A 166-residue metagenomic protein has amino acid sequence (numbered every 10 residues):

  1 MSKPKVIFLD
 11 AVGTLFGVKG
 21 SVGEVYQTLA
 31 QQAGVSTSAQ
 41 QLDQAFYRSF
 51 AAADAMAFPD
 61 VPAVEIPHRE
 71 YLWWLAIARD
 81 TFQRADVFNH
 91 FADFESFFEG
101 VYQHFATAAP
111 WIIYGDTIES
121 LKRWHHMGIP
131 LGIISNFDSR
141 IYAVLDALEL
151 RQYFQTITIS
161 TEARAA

Functional and structural regions predicted by a protein language model:
S2-Y114, M127: N-terminal helical cap/lid subdomain that shapes the substrate entry/recognition surface in HAD-like hydrolases
G20-S21, L145-A147: Short amphipathic alpha-helical segments
D93-D146, F154, T158-T161: Substrate-recognition element of Asp-dependent hydrolases with the DxDx(T/V) motif
L150: Hydrophobic patch in the ABC ATPase nucleotide-binding domain
E162-A166: Conserved glycine-rich acetyl-CoA-binding loop
